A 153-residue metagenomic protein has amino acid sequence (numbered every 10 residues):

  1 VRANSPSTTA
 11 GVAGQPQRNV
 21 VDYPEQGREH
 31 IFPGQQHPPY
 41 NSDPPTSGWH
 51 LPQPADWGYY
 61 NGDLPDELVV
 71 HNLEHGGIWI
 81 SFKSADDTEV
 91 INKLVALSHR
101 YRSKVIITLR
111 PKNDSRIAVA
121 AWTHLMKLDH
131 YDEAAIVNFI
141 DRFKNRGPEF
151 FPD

Functional and structural regions predicted by a protein language model:
V1-N19, K144-D153: Intrinsically disordered, low-complexity Ser/Thr/Pro-rich tracts
G11-L68: Surface-exposed, low-hydrophobicity interaction/linker segments
S42-P44, F82, L109, A121: Pocket-edge structural micro-motifs
W49-Q53, W57-R100, I106: Mid-length scaffold segments of soluble, non-membrane domains
A96, R100-D153: Helix-rich interaction surfaces within compact, conserved domain-sized segments that mediate assembly or partner
